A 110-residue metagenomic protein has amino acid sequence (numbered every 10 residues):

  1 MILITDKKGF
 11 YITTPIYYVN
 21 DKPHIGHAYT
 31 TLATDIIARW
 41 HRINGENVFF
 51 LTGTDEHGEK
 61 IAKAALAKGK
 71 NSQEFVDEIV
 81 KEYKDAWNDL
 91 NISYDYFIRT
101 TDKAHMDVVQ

Functional and structural regions predicted by a protein language model:
M1-Q110: N-terminal, positively charged nucleic-acid-binding surface of large information/translation enzymes
